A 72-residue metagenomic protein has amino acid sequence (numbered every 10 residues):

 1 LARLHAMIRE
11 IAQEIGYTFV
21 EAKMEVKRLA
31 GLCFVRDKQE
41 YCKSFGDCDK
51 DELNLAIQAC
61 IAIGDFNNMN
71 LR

Functional and structural regions predicted by a protein language model:
L1-R72: Acidic (Asp/Glu-rich) sequence patches and key acidic residues that form negatively charged surfaces used
